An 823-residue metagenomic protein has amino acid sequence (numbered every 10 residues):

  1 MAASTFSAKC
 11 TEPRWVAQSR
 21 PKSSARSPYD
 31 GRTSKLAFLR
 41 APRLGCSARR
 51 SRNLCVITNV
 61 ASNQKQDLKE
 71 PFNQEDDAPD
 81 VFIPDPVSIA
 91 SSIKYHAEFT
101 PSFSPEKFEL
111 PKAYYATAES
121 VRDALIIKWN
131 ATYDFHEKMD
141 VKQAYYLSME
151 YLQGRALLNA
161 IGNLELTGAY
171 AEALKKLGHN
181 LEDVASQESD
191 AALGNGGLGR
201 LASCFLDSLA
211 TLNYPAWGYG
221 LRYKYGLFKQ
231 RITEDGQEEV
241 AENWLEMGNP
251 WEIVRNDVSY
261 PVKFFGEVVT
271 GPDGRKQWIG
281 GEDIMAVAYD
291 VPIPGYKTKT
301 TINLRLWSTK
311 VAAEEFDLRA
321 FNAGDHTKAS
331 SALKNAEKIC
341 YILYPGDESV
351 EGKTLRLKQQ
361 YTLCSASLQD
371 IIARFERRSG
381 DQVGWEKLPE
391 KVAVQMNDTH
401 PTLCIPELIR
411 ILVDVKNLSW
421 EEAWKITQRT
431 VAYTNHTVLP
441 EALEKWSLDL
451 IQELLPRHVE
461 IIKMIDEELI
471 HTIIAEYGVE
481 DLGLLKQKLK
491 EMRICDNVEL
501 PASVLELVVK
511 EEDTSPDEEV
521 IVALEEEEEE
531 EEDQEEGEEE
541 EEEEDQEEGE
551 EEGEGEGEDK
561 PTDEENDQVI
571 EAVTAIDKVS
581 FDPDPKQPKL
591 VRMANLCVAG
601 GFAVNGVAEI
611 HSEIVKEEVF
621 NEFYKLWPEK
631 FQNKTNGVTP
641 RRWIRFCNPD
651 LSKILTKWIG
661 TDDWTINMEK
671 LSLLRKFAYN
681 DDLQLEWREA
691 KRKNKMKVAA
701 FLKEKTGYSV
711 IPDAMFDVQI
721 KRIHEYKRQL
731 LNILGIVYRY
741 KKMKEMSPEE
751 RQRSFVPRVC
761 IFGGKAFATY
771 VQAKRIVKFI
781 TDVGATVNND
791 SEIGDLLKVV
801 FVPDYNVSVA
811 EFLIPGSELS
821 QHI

Functional and structural regions predicted by a protein language model:
A2-R20, R26-G31, L36-E539, D545-I823: A conserved ligand/cofactor-binding region detector
